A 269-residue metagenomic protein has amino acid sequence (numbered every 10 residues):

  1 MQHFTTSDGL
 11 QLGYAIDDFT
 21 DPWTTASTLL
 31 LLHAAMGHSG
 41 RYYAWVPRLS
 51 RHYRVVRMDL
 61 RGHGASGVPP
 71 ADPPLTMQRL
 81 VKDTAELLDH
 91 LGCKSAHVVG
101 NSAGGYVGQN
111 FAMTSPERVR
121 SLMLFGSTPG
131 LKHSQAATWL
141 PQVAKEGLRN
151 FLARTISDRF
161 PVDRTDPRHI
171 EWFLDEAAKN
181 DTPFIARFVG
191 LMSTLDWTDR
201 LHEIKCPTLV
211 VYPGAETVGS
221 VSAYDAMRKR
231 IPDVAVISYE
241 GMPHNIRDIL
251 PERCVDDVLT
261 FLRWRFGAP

Functional and structural regions predicted by a protein language model:
L10-V68: Conserved HGGG/HGGXW glycine-rich cap/lid loop of the alpha/beta-hydrolase fold
Q78-A96: Conserved acidic catalytic loop of the alpha/beta-hydrolase fold
G100, G104, G108: Gly/Ala-rich beta-loop-alpha elbow adjacent to hydrolase catalytic centers
Q109-T114, V119-L148: Flexible "cap/lid" loop of the alpha/beta hydrolase fold
K132-S134, R149-E203: Conserved alpha/beta-hydrolase catalytic His-Asp/Glu region
I204, V210-Y212: Short beta-strand/loop motif that positions the catalytic acidic residue of the alpha/beta-hydrolase fold
A215-G219, H244: Acidic catalytic loop of the alpha/beta-hydrolase fold
V234-P269: Catalytic active-site module of serine/aspartate enzymes centered on a nucleophile-bearing elbow/loop
